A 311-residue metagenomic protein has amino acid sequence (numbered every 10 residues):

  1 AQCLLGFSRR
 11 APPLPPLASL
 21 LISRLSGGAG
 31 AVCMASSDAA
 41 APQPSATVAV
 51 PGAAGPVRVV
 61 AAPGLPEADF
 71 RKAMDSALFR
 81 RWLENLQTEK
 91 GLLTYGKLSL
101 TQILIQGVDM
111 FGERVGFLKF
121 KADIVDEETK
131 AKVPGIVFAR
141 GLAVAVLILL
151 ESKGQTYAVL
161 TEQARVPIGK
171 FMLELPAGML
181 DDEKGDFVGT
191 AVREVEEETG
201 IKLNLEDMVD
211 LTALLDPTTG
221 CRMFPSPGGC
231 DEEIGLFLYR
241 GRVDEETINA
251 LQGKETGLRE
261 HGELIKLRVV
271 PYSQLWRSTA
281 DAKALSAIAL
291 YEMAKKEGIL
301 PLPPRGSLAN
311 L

Functional and structural regions predicted by a protein language model:
C3-L175, M179-R193, G200-L311: N-terminal leader/linker segments that precede catalytic domains of diphosphate-processing enzymes
